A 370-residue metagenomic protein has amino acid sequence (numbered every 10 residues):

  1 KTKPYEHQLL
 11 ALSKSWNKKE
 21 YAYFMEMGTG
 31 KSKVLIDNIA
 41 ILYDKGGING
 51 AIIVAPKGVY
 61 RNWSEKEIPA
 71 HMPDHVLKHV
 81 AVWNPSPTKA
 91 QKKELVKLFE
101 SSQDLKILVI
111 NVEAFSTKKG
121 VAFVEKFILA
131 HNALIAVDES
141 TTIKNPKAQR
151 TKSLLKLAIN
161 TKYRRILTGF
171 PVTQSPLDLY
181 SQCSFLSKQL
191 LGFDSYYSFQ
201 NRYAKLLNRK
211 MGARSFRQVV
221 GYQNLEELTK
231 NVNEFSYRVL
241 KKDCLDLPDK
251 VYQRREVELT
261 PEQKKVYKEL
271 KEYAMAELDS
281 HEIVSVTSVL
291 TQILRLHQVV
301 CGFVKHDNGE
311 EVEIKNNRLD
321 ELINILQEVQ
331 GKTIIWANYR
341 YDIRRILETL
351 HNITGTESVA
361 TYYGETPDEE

Functional and structural regions predicted by a protein language model:
K1-F24: Conserved pre-motif I regulatory segment
T2, W16, T29-G30, V34-G47 (+4 more regions): Conserved Helicase C-terminal RecA-like lobe
Y23, L167, I335: Hydrophobic anchor at the beta1->P-loop junction of P-loop NTPases
N49-G50, A70-A81, P85, K93 (+2 more regions): Conserved P-loop NTPase motor "coupling/switch" region that bridges the ATPase
R61-D74, L177, R345-E348: Short amphipathic alpha-helical segment within the helicase RecA-like ATPase core that mediates nucleic-acid
T88-I107, V112-H131: Conserved helix/coil segment N-terminal to the catalytic DExD/H
V124, T142-L155: Substrate-gripping "pore-loop 1 plus following alpha2 helix"
D138-E139: Walker B catalytic acidic pair
